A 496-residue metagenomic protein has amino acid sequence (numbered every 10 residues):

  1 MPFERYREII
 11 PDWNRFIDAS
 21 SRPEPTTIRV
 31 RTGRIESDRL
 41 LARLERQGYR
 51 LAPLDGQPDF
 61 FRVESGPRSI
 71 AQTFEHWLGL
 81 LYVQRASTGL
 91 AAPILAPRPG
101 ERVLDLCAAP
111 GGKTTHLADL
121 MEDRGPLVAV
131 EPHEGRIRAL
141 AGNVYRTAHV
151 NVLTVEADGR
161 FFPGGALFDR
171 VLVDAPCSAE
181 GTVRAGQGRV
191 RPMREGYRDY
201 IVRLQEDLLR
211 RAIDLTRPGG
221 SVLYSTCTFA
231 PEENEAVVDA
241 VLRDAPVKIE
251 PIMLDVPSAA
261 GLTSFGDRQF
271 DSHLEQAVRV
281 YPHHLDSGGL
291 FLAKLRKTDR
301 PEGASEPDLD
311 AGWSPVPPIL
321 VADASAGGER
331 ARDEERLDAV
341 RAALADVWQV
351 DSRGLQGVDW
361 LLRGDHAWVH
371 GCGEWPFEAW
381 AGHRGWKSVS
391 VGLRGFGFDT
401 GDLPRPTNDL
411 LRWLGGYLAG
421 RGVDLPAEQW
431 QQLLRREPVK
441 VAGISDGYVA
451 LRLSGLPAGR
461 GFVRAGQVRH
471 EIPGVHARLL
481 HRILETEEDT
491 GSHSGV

Functional and structural regions predicted by a protein language model:
M1-D12, F16-Q47, L290, T298-V496: Polybasic, low-complexity RNA-engagement segments
R29-G89: Conserved AdoMet
R98-P99, F161-D174: A short acidic, Gly/Pro-enriched loop at the edge of an enzyme's catalytic core that lines a small-molecule cofactor
G100-C107: Conserved class I S-adenosyl-L-methionine
P110-D123: Conserved SAM-binding loop of SAM-dependent methyltransferases across substrates and taxa, primarily the Class I
M121-E122, T216-P218: Helix-to-beta-strand junctions that scaffold the AdoMet/dcAdoMet cofactor pocket in Class I SAM-dependent enzymes
V130-G165: S-adenosyl-L-methionine
G135, R170-R211, R217, L223 (+4 more regions): Mobile active-site "lid"/loop adjacent to the S-adenosyl-L-methionine
